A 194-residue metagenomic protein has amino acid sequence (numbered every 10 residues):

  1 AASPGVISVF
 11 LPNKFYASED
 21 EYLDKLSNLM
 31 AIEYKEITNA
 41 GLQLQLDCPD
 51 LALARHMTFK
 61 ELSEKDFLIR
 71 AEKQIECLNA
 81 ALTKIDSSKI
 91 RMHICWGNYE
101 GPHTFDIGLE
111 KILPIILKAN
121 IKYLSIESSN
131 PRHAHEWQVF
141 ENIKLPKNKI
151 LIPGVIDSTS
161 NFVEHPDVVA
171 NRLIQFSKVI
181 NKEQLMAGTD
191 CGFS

Functional and structural regions predicted by a protein language model:
A1-S194: Domain-level signal for soluble alpha/beta catalytic cores
